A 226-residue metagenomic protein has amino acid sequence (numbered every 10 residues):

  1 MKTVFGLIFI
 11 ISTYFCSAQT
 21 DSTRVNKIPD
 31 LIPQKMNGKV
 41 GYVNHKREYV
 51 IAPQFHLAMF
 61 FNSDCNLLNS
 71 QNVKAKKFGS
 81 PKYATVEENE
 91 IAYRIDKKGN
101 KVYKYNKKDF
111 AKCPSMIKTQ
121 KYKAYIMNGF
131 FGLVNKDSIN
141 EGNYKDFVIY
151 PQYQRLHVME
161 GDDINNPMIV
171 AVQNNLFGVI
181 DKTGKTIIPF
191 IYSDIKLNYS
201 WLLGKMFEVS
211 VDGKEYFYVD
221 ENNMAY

Functional and structural regions predicted by a protein language model:
M1-S22: Bacterial Sec-dependent N-terminal signal peptides
Q19-Y226: Residue-level detector of conserved, function-critical positions
